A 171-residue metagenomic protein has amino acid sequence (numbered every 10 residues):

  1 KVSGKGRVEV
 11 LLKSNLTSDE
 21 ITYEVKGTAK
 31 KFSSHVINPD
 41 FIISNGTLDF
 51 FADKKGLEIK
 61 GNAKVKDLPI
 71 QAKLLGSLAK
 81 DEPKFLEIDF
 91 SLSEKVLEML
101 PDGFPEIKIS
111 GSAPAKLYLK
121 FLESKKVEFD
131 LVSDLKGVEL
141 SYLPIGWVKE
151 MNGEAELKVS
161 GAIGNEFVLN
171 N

Functional and structural regions predicted by a protein language model:
K1-N171: Membrane-proximal interfacial segments on either side of biological membranes
